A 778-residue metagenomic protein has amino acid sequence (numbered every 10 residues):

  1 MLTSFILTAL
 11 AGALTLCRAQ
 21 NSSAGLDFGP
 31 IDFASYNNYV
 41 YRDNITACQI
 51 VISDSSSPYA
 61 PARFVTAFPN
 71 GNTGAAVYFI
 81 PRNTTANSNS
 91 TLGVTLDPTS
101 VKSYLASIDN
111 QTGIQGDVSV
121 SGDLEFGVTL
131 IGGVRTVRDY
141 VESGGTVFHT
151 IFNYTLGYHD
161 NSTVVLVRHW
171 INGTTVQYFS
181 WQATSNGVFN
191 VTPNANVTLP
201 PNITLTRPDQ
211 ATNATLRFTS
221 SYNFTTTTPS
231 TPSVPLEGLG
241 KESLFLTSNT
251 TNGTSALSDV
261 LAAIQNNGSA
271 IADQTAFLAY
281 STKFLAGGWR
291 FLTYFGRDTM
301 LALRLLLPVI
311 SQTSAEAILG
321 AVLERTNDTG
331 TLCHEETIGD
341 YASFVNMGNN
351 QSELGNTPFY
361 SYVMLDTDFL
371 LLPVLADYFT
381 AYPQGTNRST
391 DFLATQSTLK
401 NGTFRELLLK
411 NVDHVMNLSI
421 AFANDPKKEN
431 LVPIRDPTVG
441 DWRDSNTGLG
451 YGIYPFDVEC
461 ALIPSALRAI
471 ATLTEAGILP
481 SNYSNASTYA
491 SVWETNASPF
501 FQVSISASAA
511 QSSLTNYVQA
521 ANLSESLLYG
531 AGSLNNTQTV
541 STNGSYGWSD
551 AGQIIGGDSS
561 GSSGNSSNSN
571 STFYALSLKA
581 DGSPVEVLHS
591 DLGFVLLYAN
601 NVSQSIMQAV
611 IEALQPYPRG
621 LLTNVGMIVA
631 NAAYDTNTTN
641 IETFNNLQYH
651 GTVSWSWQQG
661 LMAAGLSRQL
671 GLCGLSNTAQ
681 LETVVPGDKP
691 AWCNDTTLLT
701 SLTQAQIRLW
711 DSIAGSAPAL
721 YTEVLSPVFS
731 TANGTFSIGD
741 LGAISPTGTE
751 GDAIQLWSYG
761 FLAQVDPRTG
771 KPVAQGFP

Functional and structural regions predicted by a protein language model:
L2-S258, T282-K283, G287-T293, R297-T299 (+9 more regions): Terminal accessory carbohydrate-recognition/targeting modules of carbohydrate-active enzymes
W170-I171, S180-A214, N223, P232-L239 (+11 more regions): A structural signal for the main folded, soluble domain(s) of proteins
S243-F291, T331-G348, N417-I453, P499-V653 (+1 more regions): Extended glycan-interaction surfaces of carbohydrate-active proteins
L292-N424, C460, L467, S562-N565 (+2 more regions): Aromatic-rich carbohydrate-recognition surfaces in CAZymes
L307-L319, Y378-L409, T474-S487, S560-S566 (+3 more regions): Structural helix-adjacent loops and short alpha-helical linkers that scaffold large soluble proteins
Q396-G440, D444, G450-G477, A490: Aromatic- and glycine-enriched pocket-lining scaffold segments that form the walls of small-molecule binding clefts
A469-A507: N-terminal leader/propeptide and maturation segments of large enzyme subunits in energy/redox metabolism and hydrolases
C673, N677-G751: C-terminal structured "cap/appendage" subdomains that terminate the fold
